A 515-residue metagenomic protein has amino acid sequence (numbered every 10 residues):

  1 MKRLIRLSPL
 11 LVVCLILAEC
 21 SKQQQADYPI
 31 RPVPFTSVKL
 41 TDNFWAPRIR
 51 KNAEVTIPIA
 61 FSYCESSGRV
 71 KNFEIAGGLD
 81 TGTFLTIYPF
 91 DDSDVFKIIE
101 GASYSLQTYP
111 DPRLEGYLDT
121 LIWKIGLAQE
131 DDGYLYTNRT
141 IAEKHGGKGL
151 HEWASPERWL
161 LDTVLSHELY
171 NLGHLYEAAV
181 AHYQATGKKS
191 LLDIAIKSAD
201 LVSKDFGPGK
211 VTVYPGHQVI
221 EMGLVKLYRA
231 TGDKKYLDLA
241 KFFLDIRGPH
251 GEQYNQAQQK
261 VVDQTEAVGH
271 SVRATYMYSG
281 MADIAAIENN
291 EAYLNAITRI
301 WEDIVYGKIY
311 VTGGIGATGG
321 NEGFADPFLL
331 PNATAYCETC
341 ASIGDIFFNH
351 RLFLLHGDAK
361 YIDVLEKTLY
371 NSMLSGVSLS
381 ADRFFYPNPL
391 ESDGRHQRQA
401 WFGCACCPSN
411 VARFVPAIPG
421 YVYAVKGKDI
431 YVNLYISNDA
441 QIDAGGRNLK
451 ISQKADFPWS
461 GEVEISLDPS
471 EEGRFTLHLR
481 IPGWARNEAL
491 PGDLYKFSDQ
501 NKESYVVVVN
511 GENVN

Functional and structural regions predicted by a protein language model:
M1-P9: Bacterial N-terminal signal peptides that target proteins for export
I16-E19: C-terminal motif of bacterial Sec signal peptides marking the signal peptidase cleavage site
Q23-N515: Glycan-recognition and catalytic cores of secretory/periplasmic carbohydrate-active enzymes
